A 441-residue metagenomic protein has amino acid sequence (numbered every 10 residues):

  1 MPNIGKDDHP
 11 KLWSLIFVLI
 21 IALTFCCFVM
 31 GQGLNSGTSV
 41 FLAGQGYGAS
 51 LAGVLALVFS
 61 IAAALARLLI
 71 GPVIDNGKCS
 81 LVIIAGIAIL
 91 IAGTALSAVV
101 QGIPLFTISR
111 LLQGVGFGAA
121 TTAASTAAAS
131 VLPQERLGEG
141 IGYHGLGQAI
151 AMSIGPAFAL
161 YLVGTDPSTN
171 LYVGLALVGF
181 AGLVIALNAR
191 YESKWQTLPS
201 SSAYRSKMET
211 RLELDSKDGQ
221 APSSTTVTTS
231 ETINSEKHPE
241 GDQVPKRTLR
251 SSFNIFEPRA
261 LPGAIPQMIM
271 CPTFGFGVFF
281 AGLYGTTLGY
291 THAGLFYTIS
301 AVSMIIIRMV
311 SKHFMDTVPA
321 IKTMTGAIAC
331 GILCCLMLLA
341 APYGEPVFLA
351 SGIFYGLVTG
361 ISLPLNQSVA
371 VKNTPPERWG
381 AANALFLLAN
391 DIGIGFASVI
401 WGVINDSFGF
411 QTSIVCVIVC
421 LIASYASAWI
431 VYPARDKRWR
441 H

Functional and structural regions predicted by a protein language model:
L15-G53, P262-P266, C271-Y284: Helix-loop boundary and gating motifs at the non-cytosolic
S60-L68, M152-S153, A301-M309, G395: Residue-level signature of mid-helix packing/kink "hotspots" within the transmembrane helices of 12-pass Major
A66-K78, I307-P319, D406: Helix-to-loop junctions at the C-terminal end of transmembrane segments in multipass secondary transporters
K78, V99-P104, A341-Y343: Helix-breaking motifs and short loop linkers at transmembrane-helix boundaries and internal kinks in secondary membrane
L81-A95, K322-L336: Structural signature of the two symmetry-related core transmembrane helices
P104-L112, P346-F354: Paired small-residue
L111-G147: Cytoplasmic helix-loop-helix junction between adjacent transmembrane helices in 12-TM secondary transporters
L171-L187, I414-W429: Symmetry-related core transmembrane helices of the 12-TM Major Facilitator Superfamily/SLC fold
